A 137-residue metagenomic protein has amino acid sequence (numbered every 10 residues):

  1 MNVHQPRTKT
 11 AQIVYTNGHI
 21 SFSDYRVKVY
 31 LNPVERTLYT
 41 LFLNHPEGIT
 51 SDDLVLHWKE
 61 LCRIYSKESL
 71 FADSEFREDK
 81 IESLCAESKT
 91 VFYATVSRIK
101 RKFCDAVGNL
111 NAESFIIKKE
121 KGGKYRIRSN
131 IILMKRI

Functional and structural regions predicted by a protein language model:
M1-T40, H45: Short boundary/linker motifs that mark transitions into or out of structured domains
N2-K9, I13-Y15, Y93-I137: DNA-binding patch around the recognition helix
K28-E78, I99: Short amphipathic alpha-helical recognition elements used for nucleic-acid or partner binding across transcription
N32-L38, C85-A106: DNA-recognition element of transcription regulators
F71-V91: Intrinsically disordered, low-complexity acidic Ser/Thr-rich regulatory segments
